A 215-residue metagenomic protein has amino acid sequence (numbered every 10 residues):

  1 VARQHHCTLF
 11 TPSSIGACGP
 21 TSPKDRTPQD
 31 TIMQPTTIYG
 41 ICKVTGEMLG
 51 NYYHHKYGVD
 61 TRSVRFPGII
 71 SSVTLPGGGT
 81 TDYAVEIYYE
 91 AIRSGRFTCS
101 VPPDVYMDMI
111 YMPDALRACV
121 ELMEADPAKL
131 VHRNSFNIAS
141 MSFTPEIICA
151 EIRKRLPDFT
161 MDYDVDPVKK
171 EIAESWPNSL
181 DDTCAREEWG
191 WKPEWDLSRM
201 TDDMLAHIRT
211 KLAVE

Functional and structural regions predicted by a protein language model:
V1-T37: Conserved Rossmann-fold NAD(P)-dependent oxidoreductase catalytic core, especially the SDR/UDP-sugar
R3, H54, I92, M123-D126: Protein kinase-like catalytic domain
L9-S13, A17, R62-G68, D108 (+1 more regions): Structural signature of the Rossmann-like NAD(P)-dependent dehydrogenase/reductase core
S22-S63, I70: Catalytic helix-loop patch of NAD(P)-dependent Rossmann-fold dehydrogenases
P23, I38, T74-G79, E174: Short, solvent-exposed loop/turn segments at secondary-structure boundaries
T45, L49, Y53, Y83 (+2 more regions): Hydrophobic alpha-helix immediately C-terminal to the catalytic Tyr-X-X-X-Lys motif of short-chain
N51-Y106, M112-L116: NAD(P)-dependent short-chain dehydrogenase/reductase
S100-P102, D108-E215: C-terminal substrate-binding subdomain of Rossmann-fold SDR/epimerase-dehydratase oxidoreductases
